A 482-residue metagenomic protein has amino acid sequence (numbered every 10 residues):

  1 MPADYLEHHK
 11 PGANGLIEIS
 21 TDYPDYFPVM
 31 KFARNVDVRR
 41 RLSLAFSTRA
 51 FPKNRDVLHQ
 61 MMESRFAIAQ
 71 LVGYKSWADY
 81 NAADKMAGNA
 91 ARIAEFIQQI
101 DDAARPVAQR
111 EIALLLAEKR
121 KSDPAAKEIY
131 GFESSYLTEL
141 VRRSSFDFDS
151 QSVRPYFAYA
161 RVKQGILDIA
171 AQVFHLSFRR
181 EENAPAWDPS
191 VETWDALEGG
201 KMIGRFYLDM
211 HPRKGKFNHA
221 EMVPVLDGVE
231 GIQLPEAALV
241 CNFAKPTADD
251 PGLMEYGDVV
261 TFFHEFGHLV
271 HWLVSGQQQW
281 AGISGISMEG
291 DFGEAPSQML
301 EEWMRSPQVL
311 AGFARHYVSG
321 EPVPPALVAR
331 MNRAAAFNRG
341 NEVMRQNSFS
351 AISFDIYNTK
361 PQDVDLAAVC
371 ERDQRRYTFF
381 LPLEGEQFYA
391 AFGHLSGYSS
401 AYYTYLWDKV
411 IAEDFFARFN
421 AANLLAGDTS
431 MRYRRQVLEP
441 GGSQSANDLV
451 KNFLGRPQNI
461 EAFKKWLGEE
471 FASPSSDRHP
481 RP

Functional and structural regions predicted by a protein language model:
M1-T21, R34, H59, S64 (+5 more regions): Active-site-proximal, well-structured secondary-structure segments within enzyme catalytic domains
A13-G15, Y23, V36-D37, T48-P52: Substrate/cofactor-recognition hotspot
L16-E18, R161, G165-F178, P185-D188 (+7 more regions): C-terminal, non-catalytic "cap/extension" segments appended to globular domains
Y23, F46, F243-K245: Short, histidine-centered active-site or binding-site loop motifs used for metal coordination, general acid-base
F32-F46: Short, charge-rich amphipathic alpha-helices with coiled-coil/heptad character
L42-A45, F146-F148, F388-A391: Short, charged/polar, low-complexity loop and linker segments that flank or interrupt alpha-helical bundles
F51-S64, G441: Short, 15-30-residue, compositionally biased linear elements with alpha-helical propensity or flexible coil
A244-F263: Short pre-active-site segment immediately N-terminal to the catalytic Zn-binding motif
